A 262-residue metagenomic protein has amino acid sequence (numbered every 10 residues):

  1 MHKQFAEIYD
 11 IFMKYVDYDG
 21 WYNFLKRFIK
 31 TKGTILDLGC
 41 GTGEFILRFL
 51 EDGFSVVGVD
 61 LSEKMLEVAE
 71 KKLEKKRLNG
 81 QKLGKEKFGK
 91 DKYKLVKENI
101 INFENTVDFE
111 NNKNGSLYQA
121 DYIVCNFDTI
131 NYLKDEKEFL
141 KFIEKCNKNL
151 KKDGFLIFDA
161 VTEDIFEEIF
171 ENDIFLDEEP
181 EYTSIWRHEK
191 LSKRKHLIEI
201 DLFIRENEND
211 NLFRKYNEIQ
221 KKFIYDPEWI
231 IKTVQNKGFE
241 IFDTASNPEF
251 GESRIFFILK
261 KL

Functional and structural regions predicted by a protein language model:
M1-K30, E44: Conserved class I S-adenosyl-L-methionine
K32-G41: Conserved class I S-adenosyl-L-methionine
E44-G80, G84, F88-F103: Class I SAM-dependent methyltransferase SAM/SAH-binding core
T106-Y122: A short acidic, Gly/Pro-enriched loop at the edge of an enzyme's catalytic core that lines a small-molecule cofactor
D121-K137: A short SAM/SAH-binding and catalytic strip from SAM-dependent methyltransferases
K137, I157-E228: SAM-dependent methyltransferase
L140-K152: A short glycine-rich, Lys/Arg-flanked "PGG" loop and its adjoining helix->strand segment in the class I
K237, P248-L262: Core SAM-dependent methyltransferase catalytic element
